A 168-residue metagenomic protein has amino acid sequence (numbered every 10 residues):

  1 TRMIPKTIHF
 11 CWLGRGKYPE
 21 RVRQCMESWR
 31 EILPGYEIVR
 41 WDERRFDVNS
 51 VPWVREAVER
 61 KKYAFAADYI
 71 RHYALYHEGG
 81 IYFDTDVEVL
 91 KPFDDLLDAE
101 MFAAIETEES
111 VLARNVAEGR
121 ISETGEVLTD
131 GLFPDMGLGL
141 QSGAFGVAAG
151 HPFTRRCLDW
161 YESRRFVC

Functional and structural regions predicted by a protein language model:
T1-P52, A149: N-terminal anchoring/stem segment of glycosyltransferases
I4, C25, F83, L140-Q141: Residues that flank catalytic or metal-binding motifs in active/ligand-binding sites
E37-Y69, Y73: Active-site-proximal specificity loops/subdomain of glycosyltransferases
A64-G119: GT-A fold catalytic core of metal-dependent nucleotide-sugar glycosyltransferases, centered on the diacidic
E78, S142-R155: Conserved nucleotide-sugar donor-binding and metal-coordinating catalytic region shared by glycosyltransferases
A103-M136, Q141-A148: Short beta-strand-to-loop element that shapes/binds the nucleotide-sugar donor at the catalytic cleft/hinge
P152-C168: Catalytic core and acceptor-binding pocket of nucleotide-sugar-dependent glycosyltransferases
